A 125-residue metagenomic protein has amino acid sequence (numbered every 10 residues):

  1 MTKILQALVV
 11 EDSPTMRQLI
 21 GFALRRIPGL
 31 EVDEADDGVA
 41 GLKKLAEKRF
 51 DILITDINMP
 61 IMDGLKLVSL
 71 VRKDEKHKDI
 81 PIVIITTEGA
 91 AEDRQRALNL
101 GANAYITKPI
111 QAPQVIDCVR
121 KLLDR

Functional and structural regions predicted by a protein language model:
P14-D33: Two-component/phosphorelay signaling modules centered on CheY-like receiver
E34-I52: Acidic, metal-coordinating helix/loop segments flanking the phosphotransfer/catalytic sites of two-component signaling
M59: Receiver (REC) domain active-site loop signature in two-component systems and cognate sites in sensor histidine kinases
D74, E88-G89: Short, conserved "switch-loop" micro-motifs in signal-transduction and mechanochemical regulators
I110-V119: C-terminal output helix
